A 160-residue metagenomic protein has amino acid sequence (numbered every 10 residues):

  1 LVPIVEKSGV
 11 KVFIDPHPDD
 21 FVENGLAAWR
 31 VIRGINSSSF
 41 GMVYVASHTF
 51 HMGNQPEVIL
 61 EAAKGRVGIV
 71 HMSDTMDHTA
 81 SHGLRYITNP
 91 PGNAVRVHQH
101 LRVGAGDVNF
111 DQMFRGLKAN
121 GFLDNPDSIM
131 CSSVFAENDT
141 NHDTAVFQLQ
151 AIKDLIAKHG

Functional and structural regions predicted by a protein language model:
L1-L101, D107: Acidic/histidine-rich catalytic cores of soluble enzymes
I4-K7, A119, L155-K158: CE4/NodB-like, metal-dependent polysaccharide N-deacetylase domain that modifies extracellular/periplasmic N-acetylated
F21, F110, E137-N141: Alpha-helix N-cap/loop-to-helix initiation residues
A27-R30, V58, Q112, F147 (+1 more regions): Alpha-helical elements of Rossmann-like donor-binding domains used by nucleotide-donor carbohydrate transfer enzymes
I69, D124-N125, I129: Residues at the N-termini of beta-strands
A105-F122: A short, acidic, amphipathic alpha-helical segment used as a generic capping/interface helix at domain edges
S128-D143: A short, acidic, flexible beta-alpha connecting loop/helix-capping segment that sits on the rim of active
N141-G160: C-terminal helical cap(s) of enzyme catalytic domains, especially alpha/beta-barrels
